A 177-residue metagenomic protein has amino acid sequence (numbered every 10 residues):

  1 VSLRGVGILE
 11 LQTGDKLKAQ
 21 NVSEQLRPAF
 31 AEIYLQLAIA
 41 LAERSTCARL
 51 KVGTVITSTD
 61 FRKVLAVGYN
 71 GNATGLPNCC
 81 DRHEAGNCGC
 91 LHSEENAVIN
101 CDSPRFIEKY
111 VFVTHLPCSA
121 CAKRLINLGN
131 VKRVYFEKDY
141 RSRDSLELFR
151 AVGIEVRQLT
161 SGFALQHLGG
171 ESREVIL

Functional and structural regions predicted by a protein language model:
S2-L177: Zinc-dependent deaminase catalytic domain
